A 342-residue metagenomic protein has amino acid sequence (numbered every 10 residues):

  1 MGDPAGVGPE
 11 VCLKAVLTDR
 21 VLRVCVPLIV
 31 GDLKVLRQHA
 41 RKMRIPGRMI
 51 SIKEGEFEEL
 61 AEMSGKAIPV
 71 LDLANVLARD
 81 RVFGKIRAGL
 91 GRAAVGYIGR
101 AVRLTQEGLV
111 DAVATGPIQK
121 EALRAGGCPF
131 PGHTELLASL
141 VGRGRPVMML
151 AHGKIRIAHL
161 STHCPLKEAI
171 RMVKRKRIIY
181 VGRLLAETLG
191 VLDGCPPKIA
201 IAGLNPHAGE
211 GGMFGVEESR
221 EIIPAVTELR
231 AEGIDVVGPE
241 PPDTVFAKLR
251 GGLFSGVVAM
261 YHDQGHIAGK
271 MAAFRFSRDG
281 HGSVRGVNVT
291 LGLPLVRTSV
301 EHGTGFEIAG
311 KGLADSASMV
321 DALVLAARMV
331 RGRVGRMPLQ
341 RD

Functional and structural regions predicted by a protein language model:
M1-H133, K176, Y180-M260, Q264-N288 (+1 more regions): Contiguous, glycine/small-aliphatic-enriched amphipathic segments in soluble metabolic enzymes
E59-L60, A138, P146-M149, G190-V191: A generic local secondary-structure boundary/capping motif
A125-V147: Glycine/threonine-rich beta-strand-loop-alpha-helix active-site module that forms ligand/phosphate-binding
L140-I155, L291-G305: Short, flexible loop segments at boundaries between secondary-structure elements
L150-Y180: Ligand-binding beta-strand-loop-alpha-helix segment within the catalytic cores of soluble metabolic enzymes
